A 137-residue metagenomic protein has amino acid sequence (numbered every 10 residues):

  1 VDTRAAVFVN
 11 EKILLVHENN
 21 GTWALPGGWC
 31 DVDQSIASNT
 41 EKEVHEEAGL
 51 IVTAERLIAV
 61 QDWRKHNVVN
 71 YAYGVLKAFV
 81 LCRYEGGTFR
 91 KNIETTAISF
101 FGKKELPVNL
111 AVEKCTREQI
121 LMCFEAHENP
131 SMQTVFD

Functional and structural regions predicted by a protein language model:
V1-A24, V52, R56: N-terminal strand-loop-strand
I13, E128-N129: Generic structural signal for secondary-structure transition and capping sites
C30-A54, D62-Q119, S131-D137: Unchanged
Q119-E125: Eukaryotic, compositionally biased intrinsically disordered regions
